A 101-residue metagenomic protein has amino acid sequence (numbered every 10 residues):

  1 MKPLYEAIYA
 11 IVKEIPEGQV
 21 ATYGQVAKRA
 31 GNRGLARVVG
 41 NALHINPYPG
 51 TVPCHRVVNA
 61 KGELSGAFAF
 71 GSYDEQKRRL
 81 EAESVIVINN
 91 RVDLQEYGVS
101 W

Functional and structural regions predicted by a protein language model:
M1-W101: Nucleic acid-binding interface residues in structured DNA/RNA-binding domains, emphasizing the DNA-engaging scaffolds
